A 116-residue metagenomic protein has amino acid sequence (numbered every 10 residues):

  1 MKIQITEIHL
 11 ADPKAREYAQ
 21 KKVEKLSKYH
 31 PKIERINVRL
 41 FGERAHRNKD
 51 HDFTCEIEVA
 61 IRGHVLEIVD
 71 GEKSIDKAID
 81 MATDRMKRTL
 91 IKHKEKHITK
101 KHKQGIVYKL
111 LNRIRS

Functional and structural regions predicted by a protein language model:
M1-S116: N-terminal, polar/charged subdomain of small-to-medium soluble alpha/beta proteins
